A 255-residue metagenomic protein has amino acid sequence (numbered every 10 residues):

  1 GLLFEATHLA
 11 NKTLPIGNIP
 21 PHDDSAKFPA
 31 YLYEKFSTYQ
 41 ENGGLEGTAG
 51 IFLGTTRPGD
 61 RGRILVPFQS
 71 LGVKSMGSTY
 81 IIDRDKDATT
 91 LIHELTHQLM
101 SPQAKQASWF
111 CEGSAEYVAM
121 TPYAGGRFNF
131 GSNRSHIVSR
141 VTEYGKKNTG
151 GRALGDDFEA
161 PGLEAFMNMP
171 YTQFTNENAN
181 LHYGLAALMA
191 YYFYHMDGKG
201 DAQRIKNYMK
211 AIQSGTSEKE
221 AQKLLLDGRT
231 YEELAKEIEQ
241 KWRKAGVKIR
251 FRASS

Functional and structural regions predicted by a protein language model:
G1-A107, C111, S217-A221: Juxtacatalytic substrate-recognition/specificity segment
I51-L71, K86, K105-S255: Acidic/His/Gly-enriched intrinsically disordered linker/tail segments that often contain short helix/coil "MoRF-like"
